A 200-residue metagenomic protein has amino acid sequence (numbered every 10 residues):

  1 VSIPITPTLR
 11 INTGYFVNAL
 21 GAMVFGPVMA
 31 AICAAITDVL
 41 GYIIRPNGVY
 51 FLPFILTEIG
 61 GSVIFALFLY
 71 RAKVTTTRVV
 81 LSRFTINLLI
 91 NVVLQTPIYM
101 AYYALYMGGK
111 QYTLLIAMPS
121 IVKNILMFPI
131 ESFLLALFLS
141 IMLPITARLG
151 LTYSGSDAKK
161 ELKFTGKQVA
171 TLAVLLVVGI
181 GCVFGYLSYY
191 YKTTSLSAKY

Functional and structural regions predicted by a protein language model:
V1-Y200: Loop-helix junctions at membrane interfaces
